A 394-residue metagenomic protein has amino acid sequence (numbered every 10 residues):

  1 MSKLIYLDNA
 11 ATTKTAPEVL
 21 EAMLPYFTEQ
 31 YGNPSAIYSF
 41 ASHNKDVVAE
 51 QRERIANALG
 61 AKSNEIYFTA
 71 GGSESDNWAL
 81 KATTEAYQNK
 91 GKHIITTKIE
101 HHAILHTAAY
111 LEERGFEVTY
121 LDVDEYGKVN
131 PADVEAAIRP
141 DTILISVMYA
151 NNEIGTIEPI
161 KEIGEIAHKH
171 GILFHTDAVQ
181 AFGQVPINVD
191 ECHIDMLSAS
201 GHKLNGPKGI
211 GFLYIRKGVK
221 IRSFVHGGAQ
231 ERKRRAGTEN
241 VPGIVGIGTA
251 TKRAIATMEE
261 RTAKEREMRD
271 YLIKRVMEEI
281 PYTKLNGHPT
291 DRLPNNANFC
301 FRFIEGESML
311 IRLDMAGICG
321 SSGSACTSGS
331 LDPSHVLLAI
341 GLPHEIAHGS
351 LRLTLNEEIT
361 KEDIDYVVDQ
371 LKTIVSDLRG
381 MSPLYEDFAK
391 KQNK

Functional and structural regions predicted by a protein language model:
M1-K394: Pyridoxal 5′-phosphate
